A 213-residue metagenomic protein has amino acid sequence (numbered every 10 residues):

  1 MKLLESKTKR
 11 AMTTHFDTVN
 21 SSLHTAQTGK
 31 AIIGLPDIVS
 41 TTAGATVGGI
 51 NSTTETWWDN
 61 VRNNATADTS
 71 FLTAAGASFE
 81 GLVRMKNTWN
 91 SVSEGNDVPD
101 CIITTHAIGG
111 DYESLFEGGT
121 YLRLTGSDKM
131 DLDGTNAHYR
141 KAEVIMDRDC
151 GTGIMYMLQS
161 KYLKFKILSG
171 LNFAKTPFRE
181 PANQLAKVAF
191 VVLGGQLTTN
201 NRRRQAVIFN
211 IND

Functional and structural regions predicted by a protein language model:
M1-D213: Core alpha/beta structural scaffold of self-assembling particle/tube/pore-forming proteins
